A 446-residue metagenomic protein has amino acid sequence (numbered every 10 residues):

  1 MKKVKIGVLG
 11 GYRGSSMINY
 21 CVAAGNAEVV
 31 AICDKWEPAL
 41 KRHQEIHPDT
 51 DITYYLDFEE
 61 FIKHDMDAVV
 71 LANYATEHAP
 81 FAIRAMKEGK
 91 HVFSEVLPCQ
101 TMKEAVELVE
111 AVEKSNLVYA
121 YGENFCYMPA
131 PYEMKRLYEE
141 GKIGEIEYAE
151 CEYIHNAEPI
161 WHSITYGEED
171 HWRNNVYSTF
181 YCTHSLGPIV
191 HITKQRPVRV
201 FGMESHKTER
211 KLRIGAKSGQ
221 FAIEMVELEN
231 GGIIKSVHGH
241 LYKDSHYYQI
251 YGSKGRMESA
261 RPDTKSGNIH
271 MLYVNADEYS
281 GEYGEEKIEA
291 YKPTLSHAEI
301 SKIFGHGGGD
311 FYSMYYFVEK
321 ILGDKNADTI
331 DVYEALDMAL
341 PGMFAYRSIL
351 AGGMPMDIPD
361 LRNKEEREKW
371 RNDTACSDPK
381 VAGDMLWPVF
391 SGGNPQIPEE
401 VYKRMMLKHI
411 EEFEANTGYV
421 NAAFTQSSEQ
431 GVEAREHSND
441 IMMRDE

Functional and structural regions predicted by a protein language model:
M1-P48: N-terminal Rossmann-like dinucleotide-binding module
Y12, V118, F125-A216: Predominantly a Rossmann-like dinucleotide-binding segment in NAD(P)-dependent oxidoreductases
P38, D49-A111: Beta-loop-alpha module in the N-terminal Rossmann-like domain of NAD(P)-dependent dehydrogenases, especially those
S94, Y119-Y121, E150, S259: Hydrophobic residues in well-ordered beta-strands that form the structural core
N124, K254-D331, W370-E436, M442-E446: C-terminal glycine/acidic-rich active-site capping loop/insertion
T179-T183, G187-D277: Glycine-rich, aromatic-lined ligand/substrate-binding cores of catalytic and carbohydrate-binding domains
D331-F390: A contiguous, mid-protein "functional segment" used to position or interact with cofactors/ions or partner subunits
